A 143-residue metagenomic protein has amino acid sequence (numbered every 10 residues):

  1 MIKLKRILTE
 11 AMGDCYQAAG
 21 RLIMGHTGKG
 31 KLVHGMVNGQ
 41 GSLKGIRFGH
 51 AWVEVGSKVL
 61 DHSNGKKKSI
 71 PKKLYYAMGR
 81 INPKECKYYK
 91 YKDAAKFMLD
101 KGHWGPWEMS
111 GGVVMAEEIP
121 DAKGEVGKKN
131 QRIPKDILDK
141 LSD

Functional and structural regions predicted by a protein language model:
M1-I7: Enriched but not universal
I7-D143: A structural boundary/capping signal
